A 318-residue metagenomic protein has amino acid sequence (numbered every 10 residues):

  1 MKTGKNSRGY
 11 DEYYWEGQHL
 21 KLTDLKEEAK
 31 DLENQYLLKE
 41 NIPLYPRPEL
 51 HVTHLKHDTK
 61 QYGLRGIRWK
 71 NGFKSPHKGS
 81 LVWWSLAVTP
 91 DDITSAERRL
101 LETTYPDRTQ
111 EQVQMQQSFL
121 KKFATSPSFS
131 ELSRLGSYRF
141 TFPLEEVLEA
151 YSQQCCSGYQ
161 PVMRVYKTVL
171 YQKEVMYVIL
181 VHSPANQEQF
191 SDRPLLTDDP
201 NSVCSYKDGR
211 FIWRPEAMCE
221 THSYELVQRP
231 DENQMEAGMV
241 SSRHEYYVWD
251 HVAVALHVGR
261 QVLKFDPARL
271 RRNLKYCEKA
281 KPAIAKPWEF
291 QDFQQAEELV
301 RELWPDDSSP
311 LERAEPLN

Functional and structural regions predicted by a protein language model:
K2-N318: NAD-dependent ADP-ribosyltransferases
